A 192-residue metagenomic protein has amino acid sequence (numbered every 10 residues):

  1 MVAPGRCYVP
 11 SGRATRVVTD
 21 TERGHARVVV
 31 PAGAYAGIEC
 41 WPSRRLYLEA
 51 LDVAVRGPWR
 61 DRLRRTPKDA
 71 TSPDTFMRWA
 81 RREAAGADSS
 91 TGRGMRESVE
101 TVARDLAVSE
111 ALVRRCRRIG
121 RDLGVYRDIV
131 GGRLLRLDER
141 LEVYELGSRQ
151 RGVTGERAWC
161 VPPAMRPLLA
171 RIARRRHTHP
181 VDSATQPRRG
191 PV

Functional and structural regions predicted by a protein language model:
M1-R104, A111: Short recognition helix of helix-turn-helix/winged-helix DNA-binding domains
V9, A36, L48, E145 (+2 more regions): Compositionally biased, intrinsically disordered low-complexity regions enriched in proline and serine
V53, W59, R118, D138 (+1 more regions): Generic alpha-helix signal with a bias toward terminal, lower-confidence helices and secondary-structure junctions
A85-G147: Winged helix-turn-helix DNA-binding recognition segment
Q150-V153, W159-V192: Electrostatic interaction modules used in gene-expression and signaling proteins
